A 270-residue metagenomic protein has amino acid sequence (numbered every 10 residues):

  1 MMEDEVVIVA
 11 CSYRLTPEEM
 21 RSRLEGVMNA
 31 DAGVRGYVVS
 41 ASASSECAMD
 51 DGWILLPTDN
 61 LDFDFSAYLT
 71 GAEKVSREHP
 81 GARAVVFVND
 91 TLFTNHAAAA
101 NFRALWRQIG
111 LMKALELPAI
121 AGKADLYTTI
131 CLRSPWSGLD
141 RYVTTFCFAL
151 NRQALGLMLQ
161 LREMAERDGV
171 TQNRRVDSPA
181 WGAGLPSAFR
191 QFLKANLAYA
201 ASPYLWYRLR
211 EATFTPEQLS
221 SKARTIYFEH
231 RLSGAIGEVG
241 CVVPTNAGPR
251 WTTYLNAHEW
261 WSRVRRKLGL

Functional and structural regions predicted by a protein language model:
M1-L270: ER/Golgi luminal nucleotide-sugar-dependent glycosyltransferases, focusing on the catalytic module
